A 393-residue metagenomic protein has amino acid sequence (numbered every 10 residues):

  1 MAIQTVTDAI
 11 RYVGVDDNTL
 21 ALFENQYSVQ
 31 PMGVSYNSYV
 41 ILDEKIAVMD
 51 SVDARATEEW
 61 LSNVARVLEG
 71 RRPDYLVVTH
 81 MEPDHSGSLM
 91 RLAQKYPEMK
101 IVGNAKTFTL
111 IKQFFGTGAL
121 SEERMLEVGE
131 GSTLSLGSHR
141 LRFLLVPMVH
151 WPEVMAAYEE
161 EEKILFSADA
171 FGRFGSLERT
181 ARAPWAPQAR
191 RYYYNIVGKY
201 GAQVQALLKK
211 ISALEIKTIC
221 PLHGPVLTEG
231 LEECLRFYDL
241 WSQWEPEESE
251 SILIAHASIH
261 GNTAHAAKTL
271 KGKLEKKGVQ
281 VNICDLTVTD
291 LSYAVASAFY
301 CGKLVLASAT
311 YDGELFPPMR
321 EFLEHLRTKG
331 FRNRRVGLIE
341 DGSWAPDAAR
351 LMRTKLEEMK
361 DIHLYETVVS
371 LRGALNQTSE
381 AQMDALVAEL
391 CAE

Functional and structural regions predicted by a protein language model:
I3-R66, A156-E159, K163-S167, T263: Conserved beta-strand hairpin/beta-sheet module of binuclear metal-dependent hydrolase folds, prominently
Q4-D8, V102-V154, Y200-L208: Metallo-beta-lactamase
V40, A156-Y192, V197-C220, E229-H256: Metal-dependent phosphodiesterase/nuclease catalytic metal-binding core
E44, R55-V102: Active-site metal-binding motif and surrounding structural segment of the metallo-beta-lactamase
M49-S51, P73-M81, K100-N104, L165-A168 (+1 more regions): Active-site neighborhood of phospho(di)ester-bond hydrolases with catalytic His/Asp-centered motifs
S88, D290-A294: Short acidic active-site motifs
L177-I219, H223-V226, T269-C284, A294-E393: FMN-binding flavodoxin-like domain, especially the glycine-rich phosphate-binding loop
A255-K277: Short, charged N-terminal beta->alpha structural module
